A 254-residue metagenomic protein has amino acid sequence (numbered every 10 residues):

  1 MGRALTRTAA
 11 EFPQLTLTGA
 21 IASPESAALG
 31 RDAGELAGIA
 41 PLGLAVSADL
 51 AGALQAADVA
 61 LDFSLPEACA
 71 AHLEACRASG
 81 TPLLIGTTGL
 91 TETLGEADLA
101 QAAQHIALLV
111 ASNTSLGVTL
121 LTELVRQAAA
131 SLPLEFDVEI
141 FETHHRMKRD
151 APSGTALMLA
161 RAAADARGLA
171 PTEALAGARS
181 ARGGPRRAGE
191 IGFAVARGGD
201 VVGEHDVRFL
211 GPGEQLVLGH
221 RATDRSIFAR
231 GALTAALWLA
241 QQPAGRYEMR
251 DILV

Functional and structural regions predicted by a protein language model:
G2-A51, L134-V254: C-terminal substrate-binding/catalytic lobe of Rossmann-fold NAD(P)-dependent oxidoreductases
T18, S47, L84-I85, A107-L109: Structural detector of well-ordered beta-strand residues that form the stable sheet scaffold of enzyme domains
A57: An anion/phosphate-binding loop that grips the pyrophosphate of nucleotide cofactors and donors
A60-L61: N-terminal Rossmann-like NAD(P) cofactor-binding module of classical short-chain dehydrogenase/reductase
S64: Conserved NAD(P)H cofactor-binding loop of Rossmann-fold oxidoreductase domains
E67-S79, G86-A111, L116-A128: Rossmann-fold NAD(P)-binding glycine/threonine-rich loop
